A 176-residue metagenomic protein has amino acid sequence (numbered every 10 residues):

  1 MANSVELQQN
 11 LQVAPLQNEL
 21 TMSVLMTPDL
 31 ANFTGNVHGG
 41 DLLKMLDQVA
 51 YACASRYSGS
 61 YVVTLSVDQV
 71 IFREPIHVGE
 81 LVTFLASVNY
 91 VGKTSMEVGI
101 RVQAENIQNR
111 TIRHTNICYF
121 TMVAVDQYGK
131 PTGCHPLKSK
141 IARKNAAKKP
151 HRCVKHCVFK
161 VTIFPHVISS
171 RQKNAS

Functional and structural regions predicted by a protein language model:
N3, Q9-L11, L16, L20 (+2 more regions): HotDog/MaoC-like acyl-thioester-processing domains
Q8, E19-D29, F33-V49, L65 (+1 more regions): N-terminal "first-domain core" detector
P28, F33, G39, M45 (+5 more regions): Generic structural "secondary-structure junction" signal
L30, Q48, Q69, L81 (+3 more regions): Generic intrinsically disordered, low-complexity segments enriched for polar/acidic and small residues
H38, L42-L43, V82, N89 (+1 more regions): Short, flexible micro-motifs
D41-S60, A175: Active-site helix/loop of acyl-thioester processing domains in fatty-acid/polyketide metabolism, spanning hotdog-fold
A52-Q108: A contiguous binding-surface segment within folded domains or other stable secondary-structure elements
